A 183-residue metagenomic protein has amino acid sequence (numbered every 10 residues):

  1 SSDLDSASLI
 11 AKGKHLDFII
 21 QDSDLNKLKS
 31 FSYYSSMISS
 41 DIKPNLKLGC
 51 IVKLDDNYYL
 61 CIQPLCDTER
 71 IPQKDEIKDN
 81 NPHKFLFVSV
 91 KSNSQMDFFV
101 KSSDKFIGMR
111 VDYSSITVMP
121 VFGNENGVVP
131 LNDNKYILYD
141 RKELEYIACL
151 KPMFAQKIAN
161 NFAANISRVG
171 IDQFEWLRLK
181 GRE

Functional and structural regions predicted by a protein language model:
S2-D112: Extended alpha-helical coiled-coil/bundle linker/stalk regions that scaffold oligomerization and domain organization
S92-E183: C-terminal terminal-subdomain/extension
